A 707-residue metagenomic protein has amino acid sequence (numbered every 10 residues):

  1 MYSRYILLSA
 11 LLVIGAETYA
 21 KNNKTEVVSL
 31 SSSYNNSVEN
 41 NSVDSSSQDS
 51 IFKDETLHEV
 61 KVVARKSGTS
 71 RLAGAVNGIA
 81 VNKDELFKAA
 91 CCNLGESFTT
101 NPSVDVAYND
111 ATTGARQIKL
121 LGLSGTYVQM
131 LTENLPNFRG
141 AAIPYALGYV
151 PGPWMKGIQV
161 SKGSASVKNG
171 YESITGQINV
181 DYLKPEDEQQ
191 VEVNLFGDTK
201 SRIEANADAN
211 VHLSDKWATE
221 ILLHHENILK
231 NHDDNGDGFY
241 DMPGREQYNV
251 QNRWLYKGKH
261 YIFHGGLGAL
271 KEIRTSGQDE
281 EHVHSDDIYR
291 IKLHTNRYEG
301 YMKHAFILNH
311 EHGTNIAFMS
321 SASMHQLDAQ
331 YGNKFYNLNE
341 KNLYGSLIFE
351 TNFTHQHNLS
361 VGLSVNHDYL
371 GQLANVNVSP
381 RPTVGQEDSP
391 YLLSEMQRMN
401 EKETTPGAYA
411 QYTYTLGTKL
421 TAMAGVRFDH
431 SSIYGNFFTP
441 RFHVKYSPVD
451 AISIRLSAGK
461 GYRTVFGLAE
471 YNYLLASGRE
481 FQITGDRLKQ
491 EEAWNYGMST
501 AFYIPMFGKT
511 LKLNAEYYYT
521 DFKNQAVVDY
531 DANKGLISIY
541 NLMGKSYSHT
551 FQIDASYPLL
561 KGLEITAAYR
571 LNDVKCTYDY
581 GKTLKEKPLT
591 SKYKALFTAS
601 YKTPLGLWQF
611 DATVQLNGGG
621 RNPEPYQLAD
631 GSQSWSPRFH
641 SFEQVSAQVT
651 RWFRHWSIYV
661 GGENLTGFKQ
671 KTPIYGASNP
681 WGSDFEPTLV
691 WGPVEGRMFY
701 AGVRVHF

Functional and structural regions predicted by a protein language model:
N22-F87, G95, G125: Short, acidic, small-residue-rich periplasmic hinge/interaction motif at the N-terminus of Gram-negative outer-membrane
G95-P136: Extracytoplasmic beta-strand/coil segments of soluble accessory domains associated with Gram-negative outer-membrane
L135-K162, V250: Short acidic/polar hinge/loop motifs at secondary-structure boundaries that mediate gating or recognition
Y149-Q190: A beta-strand signature from Gram-negative outer-membrane beta-barrel systems, especially the internal plug domain
I228-N249, K257-I316, A322-E340: Flexible loop and strand-edge segments within Gram-negative outer membrane beta-barrel domains
N315-A329, S447, R455, K489-Y547: Membrane-embedded beta-barrel scaffold of Gram-negative outer-membrane proteins
T415-T418, Y517-D521, N541-Y626, R704-H706: Gram-negative outer-membrane beta-barrel transporters
I565, L616-P625, T650-F707: C-terminal beta-signal and adjacent terminal beta-strands/loops of Gram-negative outer-membrane beta-barrel proteins
